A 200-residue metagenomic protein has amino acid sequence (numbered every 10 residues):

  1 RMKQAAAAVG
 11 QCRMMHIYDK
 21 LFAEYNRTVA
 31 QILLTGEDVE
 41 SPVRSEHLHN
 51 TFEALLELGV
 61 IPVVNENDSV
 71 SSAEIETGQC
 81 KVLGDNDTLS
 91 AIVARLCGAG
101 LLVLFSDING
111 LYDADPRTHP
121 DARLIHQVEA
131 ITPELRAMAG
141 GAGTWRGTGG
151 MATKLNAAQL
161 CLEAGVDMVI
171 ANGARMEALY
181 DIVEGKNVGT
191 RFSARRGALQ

Functional and structural regions predicted by a protein language model:
R1-Q200: C-terminal catalytic "cap/lid" subdomain
